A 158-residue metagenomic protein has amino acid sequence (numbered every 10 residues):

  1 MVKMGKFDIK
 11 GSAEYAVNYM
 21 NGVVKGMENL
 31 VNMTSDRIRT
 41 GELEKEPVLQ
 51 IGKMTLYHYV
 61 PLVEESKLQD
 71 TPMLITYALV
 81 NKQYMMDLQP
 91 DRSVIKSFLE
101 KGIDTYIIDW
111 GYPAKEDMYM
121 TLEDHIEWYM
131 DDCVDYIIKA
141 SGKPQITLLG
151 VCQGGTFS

Functional and structural regions predicted by a protein language model:
M1-R39: N-terminal targeting or regulatory segments adjacent to alpha/beta-hydrolase or S9 domains
M20, G26-V31, E44-E46, Y77-L79 (+1 more regions): N-terminal start-of-chain detector that recognizes signal peptides and the immediate post-cleavage beginning
T34, G41-A114: Short, surface-exposed "cap/lid" segments of acyl-processing enzymes
M120-A140: Alpha/beta-hydrolase active-site loop
D131, K139-Q153: Alpha/beta-hydrolase fold nucleophile elbow
F157-S158: Hydrolases whose catalytic domains are alpha/beta-hydrolase-1, hotdog thioesterase, or metallo-beta-lactamase-like
